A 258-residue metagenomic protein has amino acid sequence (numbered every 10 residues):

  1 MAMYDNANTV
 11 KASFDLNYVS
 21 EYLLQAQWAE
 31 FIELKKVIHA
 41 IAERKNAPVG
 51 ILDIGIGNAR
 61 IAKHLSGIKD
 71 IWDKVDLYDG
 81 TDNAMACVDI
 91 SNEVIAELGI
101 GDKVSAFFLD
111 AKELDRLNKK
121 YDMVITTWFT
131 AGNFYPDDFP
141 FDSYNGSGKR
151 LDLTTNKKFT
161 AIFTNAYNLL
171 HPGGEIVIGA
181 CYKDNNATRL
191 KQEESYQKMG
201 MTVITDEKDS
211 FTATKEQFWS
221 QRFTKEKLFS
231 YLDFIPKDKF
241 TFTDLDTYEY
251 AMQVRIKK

Functional and structural regions predicted by a protein language model:
M1-A47: Conserved class I S-adenosyl-L-methionine
P48-G57: Conserved class I S-adenosyl-L-methionine
R60-E113: Class I SAM-dependent methyltransferase SAM/SAH-binding core
D115-V124: A short acidic, Gly/Pro-enriched loop at the edge of an enzyme's catalytic core that lines a small-molecule cofactor
T126-W128: A short beta-strand submotif of the Rossmann-like class I SAM-dependent methyltransferase core that lines
F141-P172: A short glycine-rich, Lys/Arg-flanked "PGG" loop and its adjoining helix->strand segment in the class I
G173-P236, F240-L245: SAM-dependent methyltransferase
T247-K258: C-terminal lobe and adjacent flexible extensions of AdoMet/dcAdoMet transferase-like proteins
